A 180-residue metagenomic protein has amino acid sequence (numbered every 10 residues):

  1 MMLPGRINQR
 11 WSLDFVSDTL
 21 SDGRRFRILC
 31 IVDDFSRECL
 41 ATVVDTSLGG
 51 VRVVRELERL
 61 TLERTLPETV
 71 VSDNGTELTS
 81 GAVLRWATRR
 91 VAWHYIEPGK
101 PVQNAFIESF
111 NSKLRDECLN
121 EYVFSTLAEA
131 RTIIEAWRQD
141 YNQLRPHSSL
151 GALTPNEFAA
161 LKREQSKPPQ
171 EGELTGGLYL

Functional and structural regions predicted by a protein language model:
M1-V32, V51-E56, E63-P67, L174-L180: Mobile-element integrase/transposase regions, centering on the N-terminal DNA-binding/Zn-coordinating module
L3, K113-L180: C-terminal domain-tail junction helix/linker
D14, D33, D73, N104 (+2 more regions): Acidic active-site catalytic centers that drive phospho-/nucleotidyl reactions and related ester hydrolyses
D33-V43, R64: Electropositive, glycine- and tryptophan-enriched low-complexity nucleic-acid-binding patches
E38-T42, W93-I96, N120: Short small-residue beta-strand/loop micro-motif enriched in glycine and branched aliphatics
V43, T69-D73: Short catalytic-loop micro-motif centered on adjacent basic/acidic residues
S72-T76, S80-L84, I96-R115, T126-E135 (+1 more regions): RNase H-like two-metal-ion nuclease catalytic core shared by retroviral integrases and related mobile-element nucleases
L84-A92: Short, surface-exposed basic-aromatic patches at helix termini and helix-loop junctions that form
